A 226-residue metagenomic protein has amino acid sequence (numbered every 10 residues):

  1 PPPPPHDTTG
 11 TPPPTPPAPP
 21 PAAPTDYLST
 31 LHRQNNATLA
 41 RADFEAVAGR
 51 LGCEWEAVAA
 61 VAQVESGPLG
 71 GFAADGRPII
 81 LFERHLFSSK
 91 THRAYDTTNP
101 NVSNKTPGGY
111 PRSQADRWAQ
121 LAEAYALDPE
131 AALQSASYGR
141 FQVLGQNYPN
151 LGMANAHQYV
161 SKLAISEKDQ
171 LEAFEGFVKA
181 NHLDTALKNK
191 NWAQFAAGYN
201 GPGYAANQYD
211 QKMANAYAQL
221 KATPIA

Functional and structural regions predicted by a protein language model:
P2-P20: Ser/Thr/Gly/Pro-rich low-complexity, disordered linker/stalk segments of secreted and cell-surface proteins
P24-A226: Catalytic glycan-binding domains that act on GlcNAc-containing polysaccharides
